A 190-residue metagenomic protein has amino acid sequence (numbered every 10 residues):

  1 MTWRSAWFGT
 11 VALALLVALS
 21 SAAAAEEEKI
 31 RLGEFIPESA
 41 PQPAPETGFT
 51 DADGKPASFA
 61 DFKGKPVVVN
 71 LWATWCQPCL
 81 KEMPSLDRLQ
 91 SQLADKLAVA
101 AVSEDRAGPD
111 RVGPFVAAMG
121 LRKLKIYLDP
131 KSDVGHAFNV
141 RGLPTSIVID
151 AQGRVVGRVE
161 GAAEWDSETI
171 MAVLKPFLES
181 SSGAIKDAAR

Functional and structural regions predicted by a protein language model:
M1-V11: Bacterial N-terminal signal peptides that target proteins for export
G9-S20: Bacterial N-terminal signal peptides
S21-E46: N-proximal helix/coil linker or "cap" segments that precede and/or mark the start of modular domains
P37-P41, E46-V67: A short beta-strand-turn-helix
K65-V67, L71-W75, G142: Short pre-active-site segment immediately N-terminal to redox-active cysteine/selenocysteine motifs in thiol-based
L80-M119, P130-H136: Structural microenvironment flanking redox-active thiols in thiol-disulfide oxidoreductases
V116-K123, D129-P176: Thiol/disulfide oxidoreductase modules built on the thioredoxin-like
S181-R190: Non-globular targeting/processing and membrane-anchoring segments
